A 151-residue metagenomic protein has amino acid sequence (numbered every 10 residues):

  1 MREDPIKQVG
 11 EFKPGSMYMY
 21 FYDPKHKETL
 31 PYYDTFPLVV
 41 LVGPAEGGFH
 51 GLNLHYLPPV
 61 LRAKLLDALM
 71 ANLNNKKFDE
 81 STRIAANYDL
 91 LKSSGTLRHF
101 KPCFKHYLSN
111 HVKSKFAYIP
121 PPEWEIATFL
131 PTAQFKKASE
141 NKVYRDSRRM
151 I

Functional and structural regions predicted by a protein language model:
M1-Y18: Mixed-charge, Lys/Arg-rich low-complexity intrinsically disordered regions
Y20-Y22: A generic structural signal for residues embedded in beta-strands
P24-E28: Short acidic, S/G/P-rich loop/turn micro-motifs used as interaction or catalytic elements
T29-L69: Basic/aromatic-rich interaction segments and small domains that mediate binding to polyanionic partners
L57-I151: Intrinsically disordered, low-complexity, charged/polar segments
